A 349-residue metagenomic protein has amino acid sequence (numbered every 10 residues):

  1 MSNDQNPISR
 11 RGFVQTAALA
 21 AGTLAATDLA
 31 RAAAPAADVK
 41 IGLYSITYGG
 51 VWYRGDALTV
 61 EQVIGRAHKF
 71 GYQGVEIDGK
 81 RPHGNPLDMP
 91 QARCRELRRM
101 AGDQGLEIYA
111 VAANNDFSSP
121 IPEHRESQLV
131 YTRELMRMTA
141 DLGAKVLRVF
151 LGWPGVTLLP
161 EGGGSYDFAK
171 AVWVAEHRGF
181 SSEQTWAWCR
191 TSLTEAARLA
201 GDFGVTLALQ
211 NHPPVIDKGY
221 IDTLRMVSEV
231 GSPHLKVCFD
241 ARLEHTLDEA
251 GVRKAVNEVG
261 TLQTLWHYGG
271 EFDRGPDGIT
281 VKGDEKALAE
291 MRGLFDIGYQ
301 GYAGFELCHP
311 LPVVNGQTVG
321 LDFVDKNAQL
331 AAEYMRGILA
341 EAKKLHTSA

Functional and structural regions predicted by a protein language model:
S2-G71, T194, R198, D217-A349: Histidine-acidic metal/acid-base catalytic patches
A18, G22-A25, L29, I64 (+6 more regions): Active-site acidic/histidine proton-transfer and metal-coordination neighborhood in alpha/beta enzyme cores
P35-V51, A110-S118, S165-W173: N-terminal small/glycine-rich loop or linker at the start of catalytic domains across soluble metabolic enzymes
G49-V51, R81-P86, N114-S118, H212-V215 (+1 more regions): Short histidine/acidic/glycine/proline-rich micro-motifs that form metal- and phosphate-coordinating active-site loops
D56-E61, L87-R95, S127, K286: Aromatic- and glycine-enriched glycan-recognition loops and surfaces that form the carbohydrate-binding subsites
Q73-P82: A short beta-strand-loop structural module common to alpha/beta enzyme folds
R81, W153, P213, F272 (+1 more regions): Flexible, active-site-proximal loop/turn residues at the rims of small-molecule/cofactor binding pockets and catalytic
